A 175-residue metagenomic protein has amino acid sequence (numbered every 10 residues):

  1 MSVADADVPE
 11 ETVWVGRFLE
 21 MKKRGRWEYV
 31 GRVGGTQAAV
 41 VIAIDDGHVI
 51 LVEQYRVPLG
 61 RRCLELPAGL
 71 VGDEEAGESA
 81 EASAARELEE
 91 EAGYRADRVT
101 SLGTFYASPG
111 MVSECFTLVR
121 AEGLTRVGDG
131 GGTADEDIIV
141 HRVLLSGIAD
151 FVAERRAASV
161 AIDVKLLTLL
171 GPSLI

Functional and structural regions predicted by a protein language model:
M1-S2, R62, T117, D135-I175: Nudix hydrolase/Nudix homology domain
D5-D45, Q54: Acidic, metal-coordinating catalytic segment for phosphate/diphosphate chemistry, firing primarily on the Nudix
T12-R17, R32-G34, V57, E75 (+1 more regions): Acidic pyrophosphate-coordinating catalytic loop
K22-G25, S108-V127, H141: Active-site-adjacent beta-strand/loop module that shapes the phosphate/pyrophosphate-binding cleft
V33-G35, A39-R86, A134, I138: Conserved Nudix-box catalytic region and its N-terminal flanking loop in Nudix hydrolases and closely related
D45-H48, Y55, A121-R126, L145-S146: Short loop segments at secondary-structure junctions
R86-E90, Y94: Recognition helices and adjacent regulatory flanks at domain boundaries
R95-L102: A short coil-to-beta-strand element that immediately follows conserved catalytic motifs
